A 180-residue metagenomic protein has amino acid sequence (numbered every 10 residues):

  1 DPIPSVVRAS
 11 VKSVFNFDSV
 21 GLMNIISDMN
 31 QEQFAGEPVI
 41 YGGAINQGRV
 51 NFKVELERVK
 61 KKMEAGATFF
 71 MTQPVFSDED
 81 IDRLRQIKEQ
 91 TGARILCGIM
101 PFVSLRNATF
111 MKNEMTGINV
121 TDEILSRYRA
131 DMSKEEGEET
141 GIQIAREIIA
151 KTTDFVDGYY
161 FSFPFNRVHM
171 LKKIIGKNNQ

Functional and structural regions predicted by a protein language model:
D1-P4, E37-N46: Core alpha/beta catalytic barrel or barrel-like domain that forms the active/cofactor pocket in diverse metabolic
P2-N30, N51-V54, P74-T91, N166-N178: Active-site-adjacent beta->alpha loops and helix N-cap segments on the catalytic face of soluble alpha/beta enzymes
S13-F34, A44-R49, Q90-I148, F165 (+1 more regions): Active-site pocket-lining/capping segments in soluble small-molecule metabolic enzymes
N51-K62, G141-K151: Short, acidic/polar
K62, G66, C97, Y159: Conserved, mostly hydrophobic/aromatic
T68-S77, Y160-F163: Catalytic beta/alpha-barrel core
R146-R167: Substrate-binding cleft of secreted/luminal carbohydrate-active enzymes
